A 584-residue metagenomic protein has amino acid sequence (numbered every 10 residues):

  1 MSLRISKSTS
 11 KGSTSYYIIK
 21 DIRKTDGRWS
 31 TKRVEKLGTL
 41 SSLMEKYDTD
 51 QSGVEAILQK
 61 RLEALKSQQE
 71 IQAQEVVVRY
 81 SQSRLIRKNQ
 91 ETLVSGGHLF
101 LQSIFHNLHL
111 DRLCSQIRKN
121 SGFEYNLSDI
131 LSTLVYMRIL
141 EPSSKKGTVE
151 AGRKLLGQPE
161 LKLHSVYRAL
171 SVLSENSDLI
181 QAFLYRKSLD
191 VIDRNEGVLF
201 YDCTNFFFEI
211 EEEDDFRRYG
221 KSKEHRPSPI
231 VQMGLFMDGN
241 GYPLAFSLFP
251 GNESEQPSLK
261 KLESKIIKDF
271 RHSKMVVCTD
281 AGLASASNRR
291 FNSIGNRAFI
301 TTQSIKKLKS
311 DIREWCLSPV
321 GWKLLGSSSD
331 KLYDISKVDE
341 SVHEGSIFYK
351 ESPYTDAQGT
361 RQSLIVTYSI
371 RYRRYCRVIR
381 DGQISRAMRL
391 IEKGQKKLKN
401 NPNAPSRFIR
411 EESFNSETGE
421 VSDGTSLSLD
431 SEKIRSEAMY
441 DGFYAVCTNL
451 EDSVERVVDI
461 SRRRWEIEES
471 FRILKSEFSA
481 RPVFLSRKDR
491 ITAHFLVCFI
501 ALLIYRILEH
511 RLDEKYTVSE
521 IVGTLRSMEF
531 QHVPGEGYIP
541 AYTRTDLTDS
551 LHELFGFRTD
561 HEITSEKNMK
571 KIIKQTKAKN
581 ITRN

Functional and structural regions predicted by a protein language model:
M1-S128, A284: Conserved glycine(s) in the ABC-transporter nucleotide-binding domain "signature"
R4, S13-Y16, D26-W29, L108-N584: Anion-binding and metal-coordination hotspots
